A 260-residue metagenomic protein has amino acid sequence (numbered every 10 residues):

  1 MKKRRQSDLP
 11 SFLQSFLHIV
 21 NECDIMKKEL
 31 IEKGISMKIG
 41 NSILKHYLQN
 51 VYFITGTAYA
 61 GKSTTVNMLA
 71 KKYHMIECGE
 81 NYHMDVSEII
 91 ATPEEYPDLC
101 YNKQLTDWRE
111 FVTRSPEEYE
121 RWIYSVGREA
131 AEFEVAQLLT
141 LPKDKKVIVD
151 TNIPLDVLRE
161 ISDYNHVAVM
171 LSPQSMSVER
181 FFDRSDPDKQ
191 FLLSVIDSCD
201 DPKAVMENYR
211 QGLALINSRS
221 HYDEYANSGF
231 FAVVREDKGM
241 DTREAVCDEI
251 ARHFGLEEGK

Functional and structural regions predicted by a protein language model:
H18-K27: Short, positively charged and aromatic/hydrophobic N-terminal segments
I54: Hydrophobic anchor at the beta1->P-loop junction of P-loop NTPases
T57: P-loop (Walker A) phosphate-binding loop of NTP-binding proteins
G61: Conserved glycine(s) of the Walker
M75-A91: Short beta-strand-centered segment that lines the nucleotide-binding/catalytic pocket of NTP-utilizing
V86-K146, I153: ATP-dependent small-molecule kinase phosphotransfer cores that center on conserved nucleotide phosphate-binding segments
D163-C199: Conserved phosphate-donor/acceptor-positioning beta-strand/loop module used by diverse small-molecule
L215-K260: NTP-dependent small-molecule kinase module
